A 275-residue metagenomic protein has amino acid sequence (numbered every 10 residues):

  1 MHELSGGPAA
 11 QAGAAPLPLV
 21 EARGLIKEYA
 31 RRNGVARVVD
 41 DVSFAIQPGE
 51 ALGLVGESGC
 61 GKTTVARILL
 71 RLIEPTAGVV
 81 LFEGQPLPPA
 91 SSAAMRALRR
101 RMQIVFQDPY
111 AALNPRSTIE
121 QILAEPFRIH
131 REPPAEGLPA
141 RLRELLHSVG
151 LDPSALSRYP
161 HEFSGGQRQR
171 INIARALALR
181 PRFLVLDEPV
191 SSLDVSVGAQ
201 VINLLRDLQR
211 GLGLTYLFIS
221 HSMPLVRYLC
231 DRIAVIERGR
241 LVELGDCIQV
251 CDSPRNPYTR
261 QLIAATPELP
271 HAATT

Functional and structural regions predicted by a protein language model:
V55-G56: The feature captures the beta-strand-to-loop junction immediately N-terminal to the Walker
L70: Helix-to-loop junction immediately C-terminal to a conserved catalytic motif
G78-P86, L98: Conserved ABC transporter NBD signature motif
E136-S154, I263-A264: Conserved ABC ATPase "signature" region
Y159-F163, Q167: Conserved ABC ATPase signature
R180: Conserved catalytic motifs of ABC-family nucleotide-binding domains
L241-G245: ABC ATPase "signature
